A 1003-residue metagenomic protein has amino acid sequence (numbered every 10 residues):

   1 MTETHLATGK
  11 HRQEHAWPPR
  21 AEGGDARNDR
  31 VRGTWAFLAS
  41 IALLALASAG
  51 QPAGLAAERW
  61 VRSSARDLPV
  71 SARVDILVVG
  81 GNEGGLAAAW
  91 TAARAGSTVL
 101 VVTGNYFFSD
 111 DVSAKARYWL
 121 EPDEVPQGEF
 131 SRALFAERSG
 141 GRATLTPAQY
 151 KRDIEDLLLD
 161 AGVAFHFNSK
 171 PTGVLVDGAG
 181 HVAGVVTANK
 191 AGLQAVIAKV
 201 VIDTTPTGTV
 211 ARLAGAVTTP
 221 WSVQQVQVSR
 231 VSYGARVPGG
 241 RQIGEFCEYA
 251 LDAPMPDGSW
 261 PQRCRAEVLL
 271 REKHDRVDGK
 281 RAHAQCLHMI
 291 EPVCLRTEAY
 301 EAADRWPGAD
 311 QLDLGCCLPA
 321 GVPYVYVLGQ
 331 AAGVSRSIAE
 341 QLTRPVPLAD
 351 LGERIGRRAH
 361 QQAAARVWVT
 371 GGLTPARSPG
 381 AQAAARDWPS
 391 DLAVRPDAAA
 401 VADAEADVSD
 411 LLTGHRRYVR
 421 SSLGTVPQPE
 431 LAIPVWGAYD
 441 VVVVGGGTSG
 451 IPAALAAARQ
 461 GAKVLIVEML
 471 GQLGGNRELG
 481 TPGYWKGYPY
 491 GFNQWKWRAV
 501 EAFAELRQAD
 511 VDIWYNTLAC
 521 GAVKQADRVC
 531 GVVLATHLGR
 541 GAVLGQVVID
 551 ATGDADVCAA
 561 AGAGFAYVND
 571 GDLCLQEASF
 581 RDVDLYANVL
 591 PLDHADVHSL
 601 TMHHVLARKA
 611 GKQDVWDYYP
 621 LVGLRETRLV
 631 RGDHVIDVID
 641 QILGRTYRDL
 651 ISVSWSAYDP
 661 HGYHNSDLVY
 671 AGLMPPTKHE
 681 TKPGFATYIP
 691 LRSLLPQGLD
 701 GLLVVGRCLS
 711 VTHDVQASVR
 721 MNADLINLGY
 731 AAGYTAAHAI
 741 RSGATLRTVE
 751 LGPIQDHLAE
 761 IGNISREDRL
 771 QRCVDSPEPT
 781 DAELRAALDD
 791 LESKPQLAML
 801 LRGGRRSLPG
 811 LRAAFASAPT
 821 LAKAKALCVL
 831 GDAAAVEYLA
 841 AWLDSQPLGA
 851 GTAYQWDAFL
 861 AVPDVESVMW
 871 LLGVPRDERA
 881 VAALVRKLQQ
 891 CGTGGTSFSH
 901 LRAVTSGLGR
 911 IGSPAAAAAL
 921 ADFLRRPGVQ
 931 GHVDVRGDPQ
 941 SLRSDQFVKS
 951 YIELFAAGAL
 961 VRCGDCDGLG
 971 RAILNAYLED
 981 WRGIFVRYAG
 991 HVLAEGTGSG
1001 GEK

Functional and structural regions predicted by a protein language model:
G9-R12, A16-P19, G24: Short, low-complexity, charge-dense intrinsically disordered segments
L55-L68, D111, D123-F135, K151-R152 (+12 more regions): Flavin (FAD/FMN)-binding glycine-rich loop and adjacent Rossmann-like elements that form
S71-N82, V435-G447: Beta1/beta-strand and adjacent pyrophosphate-binding region of the FAD-binding site in flavoprotein oxidoreductases
N105-G128, G471-F492: Conserved N-terminal glycine-rich FAD pyrophosphate-binding loop of Rossmann-like flavoproteins
S139-D153, E340, Y490-E501: Short beta-strand to alpha-helix junction loop
A161-P171, R507-A519: A conserved beta-strand/loop element that lines the FAD pocket in flavoprotein oxidoreductases
P777-A787, G804-A816, D832-Q855, D877-C891 (+3 more regions): Amphipathic alpha-helical scaffolding segments comprising HEAT/armadillo-like alpha-solenoid repeats
E792-R805, P809-A833, A841, T852-D877 (+3 more regions): Structural detector for internal amphipathic alpha-helices that build alpha-solenoid repeat scaffolds
